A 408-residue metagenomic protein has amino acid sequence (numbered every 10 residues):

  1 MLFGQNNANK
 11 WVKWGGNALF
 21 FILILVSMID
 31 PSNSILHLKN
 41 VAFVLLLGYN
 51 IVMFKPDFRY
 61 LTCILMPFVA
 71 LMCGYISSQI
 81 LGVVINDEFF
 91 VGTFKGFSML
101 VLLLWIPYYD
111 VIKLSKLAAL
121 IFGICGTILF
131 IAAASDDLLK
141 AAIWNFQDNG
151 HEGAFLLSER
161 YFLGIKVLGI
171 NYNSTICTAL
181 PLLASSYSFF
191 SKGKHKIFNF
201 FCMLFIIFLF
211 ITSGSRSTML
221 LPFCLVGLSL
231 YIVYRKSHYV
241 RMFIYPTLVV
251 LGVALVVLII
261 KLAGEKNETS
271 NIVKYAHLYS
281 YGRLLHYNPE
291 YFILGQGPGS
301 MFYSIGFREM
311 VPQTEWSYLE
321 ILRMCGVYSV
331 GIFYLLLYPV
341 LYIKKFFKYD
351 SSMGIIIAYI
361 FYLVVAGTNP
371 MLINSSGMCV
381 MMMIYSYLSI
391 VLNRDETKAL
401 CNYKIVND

Functional and structural regions predicted by a protein language model:
M1-K55, A70-G82, Y362-A366: N-terminal signal-anchor transmembrane segment
G16-L23, K344-N369, M382, Y387-L388: Loop-to-helix entry and N-terminal half of a specific, functionally important transmembrane alpha helix in multi-pass
T62-C73, V83-Y109, L117-F130: Aromatic-anchored transmembrane helix interface
S77, I131-S135, S213, L230-S270 (+1 more regions): A membrane-periplasm/extracellular boundary helix in multi-pass inner-membrane enzymes that assemble envelope glycans
K116-I143, V167-S213, L220-Y231: Alpha-helical transmembrane segments of multi-pass inner-membrane proteins
G264-C325: Long extracytoplasmic/lumenal interhelical loops at the membrane interface of multi-pass membrane proteins
E309-K345, V364: A conserved mid-to-late transmembrane alpha helix and its immediate loop/hinge that forms the functional core
I355-L363, L372-D408: Transmembrane alpha-helices of multi-pass inner-membrane enzymes
